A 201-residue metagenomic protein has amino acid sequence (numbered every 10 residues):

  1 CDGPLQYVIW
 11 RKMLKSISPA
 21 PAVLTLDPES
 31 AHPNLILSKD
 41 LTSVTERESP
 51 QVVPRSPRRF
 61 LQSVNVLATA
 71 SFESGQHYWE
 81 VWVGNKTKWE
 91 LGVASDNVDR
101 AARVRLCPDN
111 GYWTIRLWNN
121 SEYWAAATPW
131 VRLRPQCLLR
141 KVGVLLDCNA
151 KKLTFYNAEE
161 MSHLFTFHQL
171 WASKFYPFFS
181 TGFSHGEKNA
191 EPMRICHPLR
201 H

Functional and structural regions predicted by a protein language model:
C1-H201: Beta-rich ligand-recognition domains in immune and ubiquitin systems
